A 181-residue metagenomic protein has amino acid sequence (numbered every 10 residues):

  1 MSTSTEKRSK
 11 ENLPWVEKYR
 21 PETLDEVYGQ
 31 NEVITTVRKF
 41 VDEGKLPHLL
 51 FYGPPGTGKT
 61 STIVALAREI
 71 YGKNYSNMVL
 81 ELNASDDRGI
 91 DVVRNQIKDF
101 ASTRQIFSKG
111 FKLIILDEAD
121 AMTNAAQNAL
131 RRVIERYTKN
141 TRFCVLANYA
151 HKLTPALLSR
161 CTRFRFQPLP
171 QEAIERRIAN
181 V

Functional and structural regions predicted by a protein language model:
M1-A179: P-loop/Walker A NTP-binding region and its immediately flanking N-terminal helices in P-loop NTPase folds
